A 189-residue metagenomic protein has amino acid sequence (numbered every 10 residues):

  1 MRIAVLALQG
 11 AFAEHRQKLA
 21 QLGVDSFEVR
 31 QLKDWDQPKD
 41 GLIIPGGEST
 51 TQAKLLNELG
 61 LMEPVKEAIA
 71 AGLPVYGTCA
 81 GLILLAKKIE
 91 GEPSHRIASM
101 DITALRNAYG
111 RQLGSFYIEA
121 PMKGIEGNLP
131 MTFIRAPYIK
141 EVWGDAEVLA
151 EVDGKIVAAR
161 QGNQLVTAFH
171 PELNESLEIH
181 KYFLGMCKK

Functional and structural regions predicted by a protein language model:
M1-E58, E63-A68, L177-K181, G185-K189: N-terminal beta1-alpha1 cap of cysteine-dependent amidohydrolase-like domains
L8, T78-A80, M100, R135 (+1 more regions): A secondary-structure boundary/capping signal
S26-F27, V75, Q164: Hydrophobic anchor at the start of a short beta-strand that flanks the dinucleotide cofactor-binding loop
W35-P38, A70, V142, R160: Flexible, charged surface loops at secondary-structure boundaries
I43-I44, G77, T167: Redox-cofactor binding/interface segments in oxidoreductases and associated redox assembly factors
S49-P121: Cysteine-nucleophile active-site neighborhood
R106-K189: Amide-donor transfer/coupling interface in amidating biosynthetic enzymes
